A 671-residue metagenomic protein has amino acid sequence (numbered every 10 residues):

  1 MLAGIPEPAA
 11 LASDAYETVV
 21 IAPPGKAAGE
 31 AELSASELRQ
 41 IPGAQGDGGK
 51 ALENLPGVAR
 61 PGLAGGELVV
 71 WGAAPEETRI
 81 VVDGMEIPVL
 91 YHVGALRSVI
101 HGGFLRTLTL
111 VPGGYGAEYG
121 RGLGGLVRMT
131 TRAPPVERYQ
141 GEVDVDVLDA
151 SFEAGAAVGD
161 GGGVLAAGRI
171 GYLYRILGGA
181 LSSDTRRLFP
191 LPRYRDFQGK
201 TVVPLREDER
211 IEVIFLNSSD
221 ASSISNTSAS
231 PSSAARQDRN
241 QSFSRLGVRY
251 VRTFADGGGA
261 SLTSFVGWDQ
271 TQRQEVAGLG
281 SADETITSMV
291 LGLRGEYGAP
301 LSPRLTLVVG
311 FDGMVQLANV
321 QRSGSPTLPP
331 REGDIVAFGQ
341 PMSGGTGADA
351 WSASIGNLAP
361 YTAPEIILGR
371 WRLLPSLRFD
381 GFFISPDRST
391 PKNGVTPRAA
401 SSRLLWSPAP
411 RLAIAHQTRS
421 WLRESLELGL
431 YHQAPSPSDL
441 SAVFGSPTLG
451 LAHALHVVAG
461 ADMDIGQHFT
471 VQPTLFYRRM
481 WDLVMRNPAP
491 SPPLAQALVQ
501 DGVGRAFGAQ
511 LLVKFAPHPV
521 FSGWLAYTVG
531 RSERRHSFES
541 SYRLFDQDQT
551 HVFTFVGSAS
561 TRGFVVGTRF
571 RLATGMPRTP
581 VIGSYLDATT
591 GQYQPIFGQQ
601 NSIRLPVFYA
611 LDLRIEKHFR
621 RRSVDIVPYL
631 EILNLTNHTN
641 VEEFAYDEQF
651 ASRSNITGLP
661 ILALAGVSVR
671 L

Functional and structural regions predicted by a protein language model:
I5, Y16-G116, L126, T130-A133 (+3 more regions): Periplasmic N-terminal accessory/gating domains of Gram-negative outer-membrane beta-barrel systems
L148-I170, D184-A221, D238-A260, L301-L305 (+2 more regions): Transmembrane beta-barrel wall of Gram-negative outer-membrane proteins
R210-T253, A260, W268-S288, Q433 (+2 more regions): Flexible loop and strand-edge segments within Gram-negative outer membrane beta-barrel domains
L216, G298-V308, D312-M314, D349-R479 (+2 more regions): Structural signature of Gram-negative outer-membrane beta-barrels, strongest in the C-terminal barrel of TonB-dependent
A221, L317-V336, Q340, F383-R388 (+5 more regions): Surface-exposed extracellular loop regions of Gram-negative outer-membrane beta-barrel proteins, predominantly
V290-E296, G450, H456, Q467-A526 (+2 more regions): Outer membrane beta-barrel strand-and-loop segments of large Gram-negative receptors, especially TonB-dependent
I367-L373, D380-F382, Y477-R479, V499-I582: Gram-negative outer-membrane beta-barrel transporters
R571-Q592, P606-D612, E616-L671: C-terminal beta-signal and adjacent terminal beta-strands/loops of Gram-negative outer-membrane beta-barrel proteins
